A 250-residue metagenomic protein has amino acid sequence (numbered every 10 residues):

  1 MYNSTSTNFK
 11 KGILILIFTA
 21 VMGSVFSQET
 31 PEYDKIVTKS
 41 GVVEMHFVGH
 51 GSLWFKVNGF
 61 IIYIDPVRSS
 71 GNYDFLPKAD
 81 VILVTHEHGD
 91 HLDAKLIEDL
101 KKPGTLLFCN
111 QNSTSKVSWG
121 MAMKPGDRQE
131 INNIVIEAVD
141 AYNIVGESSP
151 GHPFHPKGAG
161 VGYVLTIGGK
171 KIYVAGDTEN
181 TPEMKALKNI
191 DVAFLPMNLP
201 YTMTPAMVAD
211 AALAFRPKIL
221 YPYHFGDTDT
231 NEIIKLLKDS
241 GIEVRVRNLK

Functional and structural regions predicted by a protein language model:
Y2-L14: Bacterial N-terminal signal peptides that target proteins for export
G12-S24: Bacterial N-terminal signal peptides
Q28-P77, W119-K188, R247-K250: Core dinuclear metal-dependent hydrolase active-site scaffold
F55, H86, D93, I136 (+3 more regions): Divalent metal-coordination and catalytic microenvironments
R68-S113, K188-F194: Active-site metal-binding motif and surrounding structural segment of the metallo-beta-lactamase
S70-N72, H88-L92, T114-V117, D127-E130 (+4 more regions): Active-site environment of divalent metal-dependent phosphoester hydrolases
M121-N132, K157, A209, L213-K250: Binuclear metal-ion centers of metallo-dependent hydrolases, dominated by the metallo-beta-lactamase
I190-L195, L199-P222: Proline-aspartate-enriched helix->loop->beta-strand connector
